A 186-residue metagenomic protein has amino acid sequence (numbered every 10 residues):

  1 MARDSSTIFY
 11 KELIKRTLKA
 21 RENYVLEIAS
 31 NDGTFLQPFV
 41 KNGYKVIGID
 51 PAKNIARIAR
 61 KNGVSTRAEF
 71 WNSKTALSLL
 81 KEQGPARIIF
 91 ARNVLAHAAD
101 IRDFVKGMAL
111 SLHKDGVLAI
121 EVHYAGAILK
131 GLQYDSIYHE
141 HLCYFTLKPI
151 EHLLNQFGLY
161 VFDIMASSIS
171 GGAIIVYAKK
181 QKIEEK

Functional and structural regions predicted by a protein language model:
M1-N54, I58, Q133, Y138: Extended interfacial segments that mediate partner engagement and assembly in macromolecular machines
G63-S78: Conserved SAM-binding strand-loop segment of SAM-dependent methyltransferases
R87-F90: A conserved beta-strand element that flanks and buttresses the S-adenosyl-L-methionine
R102-V117: A short glycine-rich, Lys/Arg-flanked "PGG" loop and its adjoining helix->strand segment in the class I
L118-C143, L147-P149: Short, glycine-/aromatic-enriched active-site segment of Class I SAM-dependent methyltransferases
L159-S170: Conserved S-adenosyl-L-methionine
S170-K186: Flexible, glycine-/basic-rich loop-and-beta segments that form/coincide with the SAM-dependent methyltransferase
